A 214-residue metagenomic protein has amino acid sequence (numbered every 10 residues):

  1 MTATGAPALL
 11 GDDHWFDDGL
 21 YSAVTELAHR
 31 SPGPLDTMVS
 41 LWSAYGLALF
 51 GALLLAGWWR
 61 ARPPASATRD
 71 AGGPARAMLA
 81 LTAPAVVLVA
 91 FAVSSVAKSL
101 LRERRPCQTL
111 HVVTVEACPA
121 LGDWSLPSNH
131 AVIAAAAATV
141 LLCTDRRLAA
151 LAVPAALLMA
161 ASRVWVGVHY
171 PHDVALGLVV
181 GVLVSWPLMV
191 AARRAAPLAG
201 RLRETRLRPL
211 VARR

Functional and structural regions predicted by a protein language model:
M1-G51, S94-G122, A199, R203-R214: N-terminal transmembrane-helix/juxtamembrane module of multi-pass inner/ER membrane proteins
P34-T37, G72, R76, A80 (+3 more regions): Hydrophobic, aromatic-rich alpha-helical transmembrane segments and their membrane-interface anchor motifs
W42-R62, H130-A135, L142: Hydrophobic alpha-helical transmembrane segments
L49-A56, A85, V89, V93 (+3 more regions): Lipid-exposed faces of alpha-helical membrane segments in multi-pass integral membrane proteins
L54-A77: Membrane-interface helix-loop junction between the first two transmembrane segments
W59-A67, L100-R105, A191-R203: Membrane-interfacial segments
D70-T144, L148, A156, G200: Membrane-interface loops
A117-R214: Membrane-embedded catalytic cores of phosphoryl/pyrophosphoryl-handling enzymes
